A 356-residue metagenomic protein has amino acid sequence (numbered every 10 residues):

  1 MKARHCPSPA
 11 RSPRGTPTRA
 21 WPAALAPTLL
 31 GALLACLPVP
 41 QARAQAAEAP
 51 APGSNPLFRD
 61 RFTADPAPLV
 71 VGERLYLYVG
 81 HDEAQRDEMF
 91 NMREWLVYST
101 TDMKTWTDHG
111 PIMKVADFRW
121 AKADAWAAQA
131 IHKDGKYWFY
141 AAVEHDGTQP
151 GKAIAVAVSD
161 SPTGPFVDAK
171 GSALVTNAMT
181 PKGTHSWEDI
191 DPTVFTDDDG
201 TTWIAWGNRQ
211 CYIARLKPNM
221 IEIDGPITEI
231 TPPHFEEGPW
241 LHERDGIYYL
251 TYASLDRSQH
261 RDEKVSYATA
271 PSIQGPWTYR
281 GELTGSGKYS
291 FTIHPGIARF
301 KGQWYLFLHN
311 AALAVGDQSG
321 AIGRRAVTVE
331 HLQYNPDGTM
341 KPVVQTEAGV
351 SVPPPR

Functional and structural regions predicted by a protein language model:
M1-A20: N-terminal secretory signal peptides that target proteins for export/translocation
G15, L34-A35, Y76, D108: Juxtamembrane/membrane-water interface recognition
T16-P22, A32, P50, D60: Hydrophobic residues within membrane-embedded alpha helices
A24-L37: Bacterial N-terminal signal peptides
C36-A46: Signal peptide processing junction and immediate N-terminal pro/mature segment of secreted/exported proteins
A44-R356: Carbohydrate-active catalytic/glycan-binding domains of CAZyme proteins, especially the secreted or lumenal ectodomains
